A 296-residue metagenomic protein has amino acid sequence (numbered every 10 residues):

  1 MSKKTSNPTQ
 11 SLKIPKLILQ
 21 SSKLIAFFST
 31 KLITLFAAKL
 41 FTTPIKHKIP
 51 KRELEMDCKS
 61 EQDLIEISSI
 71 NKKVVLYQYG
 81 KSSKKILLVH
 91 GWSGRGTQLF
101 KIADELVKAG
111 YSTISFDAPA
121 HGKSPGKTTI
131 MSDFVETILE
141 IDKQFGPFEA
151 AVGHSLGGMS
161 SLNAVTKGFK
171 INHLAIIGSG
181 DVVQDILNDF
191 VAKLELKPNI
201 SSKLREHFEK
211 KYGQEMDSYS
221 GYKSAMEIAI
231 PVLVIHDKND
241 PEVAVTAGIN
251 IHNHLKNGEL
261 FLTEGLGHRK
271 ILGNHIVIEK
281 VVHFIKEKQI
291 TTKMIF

Functional and structural regions predicted by a protein language model:
P8-E66: An N-terminal hydrophobic leader/cap segment in hydrolases
G96, A103-P125: Conserved alpha/beta-hydrolase
I102, G221, I230, A244-I251: Short alpha-helix in the alpha/beta-hydrolase fold that links the catalytic acid
T128-E149: Alpha/beta-hydrolase active-site loop
V152-S161: Gly/Ala-rich beta-loop-alpha elbow adjacent to hydrolase catalytic centers
T166-Q214: Hydrolase active-site cap/lid region
E227-A229, V234-H236, D240: Short beta-strand/loop motif that positions the catalytic acidic residue of the alpha/beta-hydrolase fold
L266-I278: Catalytic histidine-centered segment of alpha/beta-hydrolase-like enzymes
